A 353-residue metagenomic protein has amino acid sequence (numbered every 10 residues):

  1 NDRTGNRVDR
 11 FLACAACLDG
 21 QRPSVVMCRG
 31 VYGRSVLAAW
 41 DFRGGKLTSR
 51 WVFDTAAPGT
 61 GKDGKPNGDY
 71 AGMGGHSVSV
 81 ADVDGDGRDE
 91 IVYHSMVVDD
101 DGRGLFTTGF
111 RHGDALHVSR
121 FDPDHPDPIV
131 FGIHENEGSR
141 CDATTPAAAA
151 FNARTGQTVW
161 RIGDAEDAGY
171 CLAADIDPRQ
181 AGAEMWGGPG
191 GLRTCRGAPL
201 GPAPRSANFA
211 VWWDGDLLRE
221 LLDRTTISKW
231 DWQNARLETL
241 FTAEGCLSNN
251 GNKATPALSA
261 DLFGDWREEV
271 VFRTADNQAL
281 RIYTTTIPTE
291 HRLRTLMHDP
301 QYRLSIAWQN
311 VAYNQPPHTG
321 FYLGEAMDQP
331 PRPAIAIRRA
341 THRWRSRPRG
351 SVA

Functional and structural regions predicted by a protein language model:
N1-A353: Beta-propeller-forming repeat regions
